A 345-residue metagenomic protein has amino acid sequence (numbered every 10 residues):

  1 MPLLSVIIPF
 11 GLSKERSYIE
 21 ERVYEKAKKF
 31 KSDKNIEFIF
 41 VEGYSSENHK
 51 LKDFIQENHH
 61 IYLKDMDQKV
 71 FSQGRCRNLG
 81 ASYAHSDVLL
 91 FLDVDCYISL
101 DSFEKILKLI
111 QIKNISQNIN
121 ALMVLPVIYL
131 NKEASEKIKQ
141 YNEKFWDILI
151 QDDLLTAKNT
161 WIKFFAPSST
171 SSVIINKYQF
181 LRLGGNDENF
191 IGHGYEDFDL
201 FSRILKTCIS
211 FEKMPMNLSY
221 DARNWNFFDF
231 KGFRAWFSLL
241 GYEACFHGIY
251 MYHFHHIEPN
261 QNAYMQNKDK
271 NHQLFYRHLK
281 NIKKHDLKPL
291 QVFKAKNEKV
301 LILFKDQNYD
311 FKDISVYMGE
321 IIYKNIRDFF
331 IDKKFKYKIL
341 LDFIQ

Functional and structural regions predicted by a protein language model:
M1-K26: N-proximal low-complexity "stem/linker" segments adjacent to membrane-targeting elements
E20, G192, E196-D332: C-terminal catalytic/acceptor-binding lobe
V23-M66: Acidic donor-binding segment of Leloir-type glycosyltransferases
D67-A84: Glycine-rich, basic loop-to-helix element that forms the pyrophosphate-binding segment of sugar-nucleotide handling
L89: Short aromatic/hydrophobic "clamp" motif used to bind/position activated sugar donors
C96-L109: Acidic donor-binding/catalytic loop of UDP-sugar-dependent glycosyltransferases, especially processive GT2
N118-Q140: Short beta-strand-to-loop element that shapes/binds the nucleotide-sugar donor at the catalytic cleft/hinge
N142-F165: Short, flexible, basic/aromatic active-site loop/helix in glycosyltransferases
